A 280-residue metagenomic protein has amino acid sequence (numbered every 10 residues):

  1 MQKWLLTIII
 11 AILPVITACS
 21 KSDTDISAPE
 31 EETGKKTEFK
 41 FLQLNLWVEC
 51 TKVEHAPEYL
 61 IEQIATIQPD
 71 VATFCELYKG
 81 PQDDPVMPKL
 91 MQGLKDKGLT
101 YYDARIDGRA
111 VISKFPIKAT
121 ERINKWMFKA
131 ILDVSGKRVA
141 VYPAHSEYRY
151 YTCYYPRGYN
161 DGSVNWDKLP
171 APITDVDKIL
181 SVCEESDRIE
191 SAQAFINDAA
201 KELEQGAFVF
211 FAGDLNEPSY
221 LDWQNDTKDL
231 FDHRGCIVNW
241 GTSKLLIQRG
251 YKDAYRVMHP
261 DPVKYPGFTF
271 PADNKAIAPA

Functional and structural regions predicted by a protein language model:
L5-L6, I16-D96, R138: N-terminal, active-site-proximal structural segment of metallo-dependent hydrolase catalytic domains
F39-L46, L60-D83, V141-P143, K178-D226 (+1 more regions): Active-site beta-strand/loop signature of hydrolases that rely on acidic residues for catalysis
F41-E58, Y78-Q82, E147-D187: Acidic/histidine-rich helix-loop elements that form or flank divalent-metal/phosphate-binding sites at the catalytic
V53, E76-G162: Structured beta-strand-rich core segments of catalytic domains in phosphoester-bond hydrolases
H55, V86, T152-P156, L221-D226 (+1 more regions): Short aromatic-enriched loop/helix-cap "lid" or pocket-rim segments at secondary-structure transitions that line
A56-L60, T73, V86-L90, G108 (+2 more regions): Stable alpha-helical elements in mature extracytoplasmic
T100-S113, E190, K201, G206 (+1 more regions): Active site of divalent-metal-dependent phosphoester/diester hydrolases
